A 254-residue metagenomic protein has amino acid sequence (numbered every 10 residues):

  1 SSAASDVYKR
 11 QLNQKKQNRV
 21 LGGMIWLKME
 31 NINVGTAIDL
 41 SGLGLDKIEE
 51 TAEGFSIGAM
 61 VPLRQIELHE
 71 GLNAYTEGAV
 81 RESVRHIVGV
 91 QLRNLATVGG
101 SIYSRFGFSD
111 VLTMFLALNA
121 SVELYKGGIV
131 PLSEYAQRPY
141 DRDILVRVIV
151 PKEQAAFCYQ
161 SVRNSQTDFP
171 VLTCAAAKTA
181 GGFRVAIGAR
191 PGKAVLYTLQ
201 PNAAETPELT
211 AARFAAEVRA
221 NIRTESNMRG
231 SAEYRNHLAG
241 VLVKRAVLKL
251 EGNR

Functional and structural regions predicted by a protein language model:
S2-S5, K9-R254: C-terminal structural segment of proteins
